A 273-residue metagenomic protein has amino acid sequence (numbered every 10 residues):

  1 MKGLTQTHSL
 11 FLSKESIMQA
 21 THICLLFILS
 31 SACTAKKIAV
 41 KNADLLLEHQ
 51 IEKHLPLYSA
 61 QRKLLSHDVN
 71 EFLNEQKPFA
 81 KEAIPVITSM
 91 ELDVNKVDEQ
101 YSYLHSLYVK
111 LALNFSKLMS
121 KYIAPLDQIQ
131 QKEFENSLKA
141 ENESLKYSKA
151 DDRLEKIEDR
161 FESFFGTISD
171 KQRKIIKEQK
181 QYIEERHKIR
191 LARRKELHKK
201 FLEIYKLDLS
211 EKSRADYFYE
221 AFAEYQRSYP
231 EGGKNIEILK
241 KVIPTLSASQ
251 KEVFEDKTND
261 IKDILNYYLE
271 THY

Functional and structural regions predicted by a protein language model:
M1-S16: N-terminal secretory signal peptides that target proteins for export/translocation
M18-L26: Sec-dependent signal peptide recognition, specifically the positively charged N-region followed immediately by
S31-A32: C-terminal motif of bacterial Sec signal peptides marking the signal peptidase cleavage site
K36-I84: Start-of-domain marker
E48-H49, D208, K212-Y273: A cross-kingdom marker for long, charged
I51, L65, F115-L126, F134 (+3 more regions): Short, structured motif recognition centered on aromatic/hydrophobic residues
Q76-Y108, A112, Q179, L191-Y225 (+1 more regions): Amphipathic alpha-helical segments
S120-E224: Extended amphipathic alpha-helical interaction segments
